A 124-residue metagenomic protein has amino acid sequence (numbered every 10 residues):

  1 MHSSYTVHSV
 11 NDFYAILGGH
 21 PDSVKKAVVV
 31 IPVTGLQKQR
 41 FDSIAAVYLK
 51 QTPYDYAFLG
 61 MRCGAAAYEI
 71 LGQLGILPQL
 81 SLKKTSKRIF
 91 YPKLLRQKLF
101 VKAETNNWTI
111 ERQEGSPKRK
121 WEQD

Functional and structural regions predicted by a protein language model:
M1-F58, Q97-D124: Non-catalytic ligand/cofactor/substrate-binding and regulatory segments of enzyme domains
D55-L74, P78-Y91: Active-site nucleophilic cysteine motif
F90-K98: A cross-family detector of function-defining hotspots
